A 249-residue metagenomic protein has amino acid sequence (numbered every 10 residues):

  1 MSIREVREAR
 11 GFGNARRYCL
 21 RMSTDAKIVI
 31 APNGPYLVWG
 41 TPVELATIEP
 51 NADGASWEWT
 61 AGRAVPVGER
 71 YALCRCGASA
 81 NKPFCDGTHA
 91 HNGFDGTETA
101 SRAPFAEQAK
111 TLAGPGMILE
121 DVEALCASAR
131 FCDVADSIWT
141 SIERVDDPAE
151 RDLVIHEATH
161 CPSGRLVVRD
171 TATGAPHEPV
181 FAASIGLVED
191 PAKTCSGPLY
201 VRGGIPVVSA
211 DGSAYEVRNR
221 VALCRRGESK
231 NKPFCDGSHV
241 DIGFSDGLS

Functional and structural regions predicted by a protein language model:
M1-R21: N-terminal amphipathic/basic-hydrophobic helices that include classical n-h-c signal peptides and signal-anchor
S23, I30-A31, A46-E58, A90-A113 (+3 more regions): Non-heme iron-sulfur electron-transfer modules
V29, L73-P83, I118-D136, P148-G164 (+2 more regions): Cysteine-centered iron-sulfur cluster-binding motifs in ferredoxin-type domains/subunits of redox enzymes
Y36-R63, A124, R130-D133, I138 (+1 more regions): A short, structured beta-strand/loop element
A52-R70, S209, A214-V221: A cross-kingdom feature marking solvent-exposed beta-strand/loop segments within repeated, beta-rich binding/scaffold
R63, D86-H91, I118-V122: Functional cation/ligand-contacting sites centered on basic and imidazole/sulfhydryl donors
Y71, N81-K82, D86-H91, N231-K232 (+2 more regions): Compositionally biased, non-globular sequence tracts
E107-A135, L187-S209, A214-Y215: Short, solvent-exposed interaction modules
